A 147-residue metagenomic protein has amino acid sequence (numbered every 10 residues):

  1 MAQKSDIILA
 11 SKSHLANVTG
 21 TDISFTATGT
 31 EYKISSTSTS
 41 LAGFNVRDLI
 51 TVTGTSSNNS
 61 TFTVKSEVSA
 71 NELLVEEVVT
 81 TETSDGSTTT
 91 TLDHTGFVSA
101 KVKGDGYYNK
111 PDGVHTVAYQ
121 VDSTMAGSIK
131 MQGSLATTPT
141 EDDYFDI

Functional and structural regions predicted by a protein language model:
A2-A16, D93-I147: Low-complexity, Ser/Thr/Pro-rich intrinsically disordered linker/stalk segments at domain junctions
K4, K12-V46, T51-S99: Small/polar beta-strand repeat architecture
